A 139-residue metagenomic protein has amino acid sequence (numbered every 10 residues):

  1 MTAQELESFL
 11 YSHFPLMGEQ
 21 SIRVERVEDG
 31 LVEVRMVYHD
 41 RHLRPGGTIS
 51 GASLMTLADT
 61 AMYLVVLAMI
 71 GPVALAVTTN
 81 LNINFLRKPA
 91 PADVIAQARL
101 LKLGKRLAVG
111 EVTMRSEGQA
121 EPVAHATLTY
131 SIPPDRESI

Functional and structural regions predicted by a protein language model:
M1-R35, D40-R41: Non-catalytic linker/capping segments at the edges of enzyme domains
Q20, G30-V32, G51, L75-L81 (+3 more regions): A generic structural signal for short beta-strands and their flanking turns/coil linkers
V37-A61: Hot-dog-fold acyl-thioester-processing enzymes
A52, T56-T60, L81-F85, V112-R115 (+1 more regions): Hydrophobic alpha-helical segments of small multi-pass membrane proteins
L64-I95, L100: Hydrophobic beta-strand-centered segment that forms part of the acyl-chain substrate-binding groove
P89-P91, I95-Q97, L101-I139: HotDog/MaoC-like acyl-thioester-processing domains
